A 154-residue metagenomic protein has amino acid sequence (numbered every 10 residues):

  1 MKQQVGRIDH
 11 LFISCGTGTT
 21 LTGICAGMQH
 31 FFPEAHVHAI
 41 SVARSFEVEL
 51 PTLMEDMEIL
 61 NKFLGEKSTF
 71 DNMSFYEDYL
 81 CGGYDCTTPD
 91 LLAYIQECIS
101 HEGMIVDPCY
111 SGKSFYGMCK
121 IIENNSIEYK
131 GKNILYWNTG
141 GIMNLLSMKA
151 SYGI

Functional and structural regions predicted by a protein language model:
M1-E77, W137-I154: Glycine-rich phosphate/pyrophosphate-binding loop at beta-loop-alpha junctions
D9, G131-K132: Nucleotide donor/acceptor-binding cores
D71, Y76-G131: Active-site-adjacent helical/loop segments in soluble small-molecule enzymes
K113, Y136-W137: Compositionally biased, low-complexity repeat tracts
